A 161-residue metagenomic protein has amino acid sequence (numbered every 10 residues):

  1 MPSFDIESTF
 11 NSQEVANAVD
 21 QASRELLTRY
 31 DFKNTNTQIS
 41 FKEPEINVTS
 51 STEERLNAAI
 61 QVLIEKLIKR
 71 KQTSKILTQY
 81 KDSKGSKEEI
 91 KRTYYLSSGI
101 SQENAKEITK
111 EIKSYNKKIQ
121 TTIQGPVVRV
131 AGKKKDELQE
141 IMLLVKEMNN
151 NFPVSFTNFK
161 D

Functional and structural regions predicted by a protein language model:
S3-Q13, N17-Q21, E25-T93, S97-I108 (+5 more regions): N-terminal intrinsically disordered, cationic/polar leader segments that include organellar targeting peptides
G132-K134: Extracellular/lumenal glycan-associated surfaces
